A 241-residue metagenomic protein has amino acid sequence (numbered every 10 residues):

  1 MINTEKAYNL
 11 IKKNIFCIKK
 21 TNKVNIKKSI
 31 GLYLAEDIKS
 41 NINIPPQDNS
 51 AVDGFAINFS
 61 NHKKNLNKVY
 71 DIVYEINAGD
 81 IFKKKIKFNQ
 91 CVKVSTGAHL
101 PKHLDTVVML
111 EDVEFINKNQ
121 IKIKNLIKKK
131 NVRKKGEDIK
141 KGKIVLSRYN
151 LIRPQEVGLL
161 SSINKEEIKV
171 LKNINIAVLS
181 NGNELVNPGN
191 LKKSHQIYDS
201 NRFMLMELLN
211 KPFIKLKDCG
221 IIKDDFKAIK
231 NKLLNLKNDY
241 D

Functional and structural regions predicted by a protein language model:
M1-N65: Short, low-complexity N-terminal leaders and the immediately following helix N-cap/first helix
M1-Y8, N22, I26, D48 (+6 more regions): Generic structural signal for well-ordered, non-membrane alpha-helical segments in soluble metabolic enzymes
Y8-K12, I30, V73, L110 (+2 more regions): A generic alpha-helix structural signal
K12-K19, D37, N150-R153, N164 (+3 more regions): Structural signal for hydrophobic packing residues in well-ordered secondary-structure cores of soluble enzyme domains
N43, F55-D218: Short, glycine/charged-enriched hinge/interface segments at domain edges or termini
R202-D241: Acidic, glycine-rich loop-and-beta core segments that form the ion-binding/anion-interacting portion of active sites
